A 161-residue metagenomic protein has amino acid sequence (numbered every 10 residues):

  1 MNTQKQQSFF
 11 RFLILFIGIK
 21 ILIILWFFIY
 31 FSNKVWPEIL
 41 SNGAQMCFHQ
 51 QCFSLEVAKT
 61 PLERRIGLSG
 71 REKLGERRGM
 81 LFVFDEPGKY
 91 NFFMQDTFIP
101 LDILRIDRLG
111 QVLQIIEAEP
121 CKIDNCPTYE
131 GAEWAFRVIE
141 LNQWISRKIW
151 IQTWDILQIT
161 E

Functional and structural regions predicted by a protein language model:
M1-F10: N-terminal Lys/Arg-rich, disordered targeting/topogenic segments
L13-F16, V35: Prokaryotic Sec-type signal peptides and long signal-anchor helices with extended Leu/Ile/Val-rich h-regions
L15-Y30: Hydrophobic membrane-insertion alpha-helices, especially the h-region of bacterial N-terminal signal peptides
F28-E161: Compact, glycine-rich, soluble single-domain proteins
